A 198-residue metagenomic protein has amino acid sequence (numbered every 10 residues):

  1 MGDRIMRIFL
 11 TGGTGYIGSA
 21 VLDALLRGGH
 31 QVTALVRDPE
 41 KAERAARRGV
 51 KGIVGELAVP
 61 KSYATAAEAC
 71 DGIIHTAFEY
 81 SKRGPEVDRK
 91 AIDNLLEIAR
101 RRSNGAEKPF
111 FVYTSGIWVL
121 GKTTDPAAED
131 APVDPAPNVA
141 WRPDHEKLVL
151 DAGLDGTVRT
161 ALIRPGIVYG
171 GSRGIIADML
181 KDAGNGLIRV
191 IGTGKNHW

Functional and structural regions predicted by a protein language model:
I8-H30: N-terminal Rossmann NAD(P)H-binding glycine-rich loop of SDR-like oxidoreductase domains
T11, L35, T76, F111-I117 (+1 more regions): SDR active-site strand-loop-helix element
Q31, D93-A140, A161: Conserved Rossmann-fold NAD(P)-dependent oxidoreductase catalytic core, especially the SDR/UDP-sugar
L35-E40, E56-L57: N-terminal Rossmann-fold cofactor-binding loop
A46-G72: Conserved Rossmann-fold cofactor-binding substructure of NAD(P)-dependent oxidoreductases
S62, A66-V112, V119: NAD(P)-cofactor binding segment of oxidoreductase domains
D134-I163: Active-site Tyr-X1-5-Lys
L162, G166-W198: NAD(P)-dependent short-chain dehydrogenase/reductase
